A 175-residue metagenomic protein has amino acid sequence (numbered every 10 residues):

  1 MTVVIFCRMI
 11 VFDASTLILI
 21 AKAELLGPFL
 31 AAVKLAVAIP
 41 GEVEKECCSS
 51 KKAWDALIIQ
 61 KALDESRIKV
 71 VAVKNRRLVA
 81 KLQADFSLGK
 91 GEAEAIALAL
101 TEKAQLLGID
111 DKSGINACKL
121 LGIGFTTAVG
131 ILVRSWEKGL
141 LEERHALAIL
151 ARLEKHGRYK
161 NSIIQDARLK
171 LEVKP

Functional and structural regions predicted by a protein language model:
M1-M9: Noncatalytic, typically N-terminal accessory segments of nucleic acid-processing enzymes and closely related
I5, A53, I115-P175: Acidic, PIN/NYN-like endoribonuclease modules and their adjacent C-terminal/linker elements
R8-M9, S15-T16, K34-A36, T101-L106: Short active-site oxyanion
V11-F12, A21-K74, T126, G130-I131: PIN/NYN-family metal-dependent endoribonuclease catalytic core
S15, E42, K112: Anionic group-transfer/hydrolysis microenvironments
L19-P28, I115, K119-L121: Short active-site loop/helix that positions an aromatic residue
V70-V133, L140-R144: Active-site neighborhoods of divalent-metal-dependent phosphate/nucleic-acid chemistry enzymes
